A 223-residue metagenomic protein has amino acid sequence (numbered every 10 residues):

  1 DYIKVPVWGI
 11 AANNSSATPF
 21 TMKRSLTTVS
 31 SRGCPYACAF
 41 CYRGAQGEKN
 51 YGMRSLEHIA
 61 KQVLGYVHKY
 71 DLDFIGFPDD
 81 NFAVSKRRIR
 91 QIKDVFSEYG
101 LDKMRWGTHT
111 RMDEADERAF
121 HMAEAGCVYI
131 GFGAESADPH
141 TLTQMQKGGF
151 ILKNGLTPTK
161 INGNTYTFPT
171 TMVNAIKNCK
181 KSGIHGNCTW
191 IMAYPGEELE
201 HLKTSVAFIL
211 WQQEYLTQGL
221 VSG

Functional and structural regions predicted by a protein language model:
D1-V5, Q212-Y215: Phosphate/oxyanion-binding loops and surfaces in catalytic or ligand/nucleic-acid-binding neighborhoods
Y2-H185, M192-Y194, A207: Radical SAM [4Fe-4S] cluster-binding motif and immediate context
I89, E200-K203: Histidine/acidic-residue-rich catalytic or RNA/ligand-binding cores of hydrolases and nuclease-related proteins
H121-Y129, T204-G223: Structural recognition of alpha->loop->beta junctions
C188-W190, S222-G223: A short glycine-rich, hydrophobically flanked beta-strand micro-motif that places a catalytic Asp/Glu for divalent metal
E197: Catalytic palm subdomain of template-directed nucleic-acid polymerases, centered on the conserved carboxylate motif
